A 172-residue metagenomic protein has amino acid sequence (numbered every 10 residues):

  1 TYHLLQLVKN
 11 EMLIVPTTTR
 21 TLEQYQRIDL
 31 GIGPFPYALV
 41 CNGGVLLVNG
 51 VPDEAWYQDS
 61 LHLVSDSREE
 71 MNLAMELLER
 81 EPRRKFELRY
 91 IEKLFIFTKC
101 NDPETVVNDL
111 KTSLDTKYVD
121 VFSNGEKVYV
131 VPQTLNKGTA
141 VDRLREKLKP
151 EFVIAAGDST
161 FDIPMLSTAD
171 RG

Functional and structural regions predicted by a protein language model:
Y2-R83: Active-site phosphate-binding/coordination module
I14, V153, G172: Hydrophobic anchor at the start of a short beta-strand that flanks the dinucleotide cofactor-binding loop
Y25, G31, Y57, L63 (+4 more regions): General N-terminal targeting signals
P36, D170-R171: Receiver (REC) domain switch/active-site residues of two-component response regulators
N42, A156, R171: Short glycine-rich loop/turn motifs that provide flexible caps or phosphate-binding loops at active sites
A74-E76, R80-T168: Conserved acidic, metal-coordinating active-site core of Asp-based, Mg2+-dependent phosphoryl-transfer enzymes
